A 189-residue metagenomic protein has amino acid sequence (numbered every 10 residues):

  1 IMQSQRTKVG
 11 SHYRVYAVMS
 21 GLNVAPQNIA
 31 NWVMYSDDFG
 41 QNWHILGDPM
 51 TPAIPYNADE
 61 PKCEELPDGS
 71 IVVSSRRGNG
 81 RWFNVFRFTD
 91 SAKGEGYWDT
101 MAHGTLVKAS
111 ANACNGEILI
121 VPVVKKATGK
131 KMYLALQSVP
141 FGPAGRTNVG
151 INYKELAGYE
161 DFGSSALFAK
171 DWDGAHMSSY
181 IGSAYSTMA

Functional and structural regions predicted by a protein language model:
I1-C114, I120-I181, A189: Beta-rich carbohydrate-recognition and catalytic domains
